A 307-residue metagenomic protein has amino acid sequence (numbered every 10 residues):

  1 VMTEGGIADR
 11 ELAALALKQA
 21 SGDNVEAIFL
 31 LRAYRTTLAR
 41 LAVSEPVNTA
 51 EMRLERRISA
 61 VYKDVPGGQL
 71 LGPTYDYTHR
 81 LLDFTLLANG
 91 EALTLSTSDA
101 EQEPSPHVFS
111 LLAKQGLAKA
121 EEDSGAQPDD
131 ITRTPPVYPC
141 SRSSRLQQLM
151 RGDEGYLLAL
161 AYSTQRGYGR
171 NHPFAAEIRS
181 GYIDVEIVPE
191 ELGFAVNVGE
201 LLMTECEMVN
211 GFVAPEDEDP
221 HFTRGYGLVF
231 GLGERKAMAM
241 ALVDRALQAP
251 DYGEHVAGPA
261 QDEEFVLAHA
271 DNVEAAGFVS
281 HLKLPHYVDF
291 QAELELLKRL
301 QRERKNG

Functional and structural regions predicted by a protein language model:
V1-E11, A16-A42, P46: Hydrophobic alpha-helical segments, chiefly the membrane-spanning helices and signal/signal-anchor peptides
L31-R32, T37-T85: A cross-kingdom feature marking charged/low-complexity
G72-V108: C-terminal catalytic or substrate-handling cores of phosphate/nucleotide- and metal-cofactor-dependent proteins acting
S96-G307: Acidic, serine/proline-rich low-complexity intrinsically disordered regions
